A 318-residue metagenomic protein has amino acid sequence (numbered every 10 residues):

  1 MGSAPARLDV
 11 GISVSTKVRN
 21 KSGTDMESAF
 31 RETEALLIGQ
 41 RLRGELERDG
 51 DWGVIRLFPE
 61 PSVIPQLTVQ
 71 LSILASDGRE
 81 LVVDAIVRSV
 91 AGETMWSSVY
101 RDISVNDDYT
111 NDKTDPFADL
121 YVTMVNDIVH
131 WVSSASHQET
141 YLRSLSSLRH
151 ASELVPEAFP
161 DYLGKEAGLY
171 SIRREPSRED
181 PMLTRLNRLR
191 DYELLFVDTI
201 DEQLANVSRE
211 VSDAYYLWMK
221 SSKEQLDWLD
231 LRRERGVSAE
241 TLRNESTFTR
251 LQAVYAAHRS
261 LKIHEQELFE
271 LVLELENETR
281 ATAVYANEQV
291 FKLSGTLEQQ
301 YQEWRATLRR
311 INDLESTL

Functional and structural regions predicted by a protein language model:
M1, S104-L318: C-terminal/domain-edge helix-coil "capping" segments
M1-V10, L37, I86, D107-D108 (+1 more regions): Terminal accessory regions that mediate trafficking to/through membranes and regulate activation
P5-V63, T123, D127, V211 (+7 more regions): N-terminal segment of the mature soluble domain
A6-L8, P65-L67, R79-L81: Residues at beta-strand starts and edge strands
S28-E32, L67, D107-T114: Short, charged/polar micro-motifs that form catalytic or ligand-binding hotspots
F58-I73, S144-H150: Acidic helix-start/capping segments at beta-turn-to-alpha-helix junctions
Q70-D108: Amphipathic beta-strand/beta-sheet edge segments enriched in Tyr/Trp
